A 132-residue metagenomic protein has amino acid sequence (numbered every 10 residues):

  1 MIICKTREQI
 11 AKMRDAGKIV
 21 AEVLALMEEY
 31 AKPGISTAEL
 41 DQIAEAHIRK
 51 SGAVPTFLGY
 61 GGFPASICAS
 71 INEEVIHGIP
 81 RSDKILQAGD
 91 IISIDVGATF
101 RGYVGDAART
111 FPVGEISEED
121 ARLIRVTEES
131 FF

Functional and structural regions predicted by a protein language model:
M1-F132: Active-site neighborhoods and metal-handling regions in enzymes and metal-associated proteins
